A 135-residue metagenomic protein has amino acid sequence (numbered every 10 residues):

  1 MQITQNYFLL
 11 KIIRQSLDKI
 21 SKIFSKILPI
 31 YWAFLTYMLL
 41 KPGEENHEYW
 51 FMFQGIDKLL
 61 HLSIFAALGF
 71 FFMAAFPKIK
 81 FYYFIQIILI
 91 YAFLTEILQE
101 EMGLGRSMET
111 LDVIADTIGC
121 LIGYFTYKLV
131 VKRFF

Functional and structural regions predicted by a protein language model:
Q2-M73, I88: "…centered on the first transmembrane helix and the immediately adjacent amphipathic helix/loop
I3, V131-F135: Short, charged juxtamembrane terminal tails flanking transmembrane helices
I23, N46, P77-I85, E109-T110: Membrane-helix interface segments
P29-L39, Y82-E101, T117: Small-polar-interrupted transmembrane alpha-helices in polytopic inner-membrane proteins
L40-G43, F76-P77, G103, V131: Short helix-capping/hinge motifs at transmembrane helix termini and TM-loop junctions
N46-E48, M52-Q54, T95-I118: Interfacial helix-loop-helix junctions of multi-pass membrane proteins
Y49-W50, I90-E100, G123-K132: Short, highly charged low-complexity linear segments
S63-K78, I118-V131: Membrane-interfacial alpha-helical segments at the cytosolic side of multi-pass membrane proteins
